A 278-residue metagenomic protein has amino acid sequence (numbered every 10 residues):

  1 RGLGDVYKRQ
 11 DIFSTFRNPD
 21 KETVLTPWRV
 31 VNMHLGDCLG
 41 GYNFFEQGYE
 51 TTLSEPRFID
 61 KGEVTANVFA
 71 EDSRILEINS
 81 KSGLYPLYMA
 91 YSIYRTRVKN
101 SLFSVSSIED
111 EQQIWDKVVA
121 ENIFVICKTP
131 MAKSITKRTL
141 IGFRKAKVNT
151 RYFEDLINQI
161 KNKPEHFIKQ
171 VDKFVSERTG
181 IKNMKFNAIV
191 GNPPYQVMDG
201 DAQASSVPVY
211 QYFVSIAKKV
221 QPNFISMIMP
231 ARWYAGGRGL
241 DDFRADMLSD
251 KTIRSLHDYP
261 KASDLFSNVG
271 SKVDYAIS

Functional and structural regions predicted by a protein language model:
R1, D5-S255, K261-L265, D274: SAM-dependent methyltransferase catalytic region
G270-S278: Conserved beta strand-loop-helix elements of the APE1-like EEP
